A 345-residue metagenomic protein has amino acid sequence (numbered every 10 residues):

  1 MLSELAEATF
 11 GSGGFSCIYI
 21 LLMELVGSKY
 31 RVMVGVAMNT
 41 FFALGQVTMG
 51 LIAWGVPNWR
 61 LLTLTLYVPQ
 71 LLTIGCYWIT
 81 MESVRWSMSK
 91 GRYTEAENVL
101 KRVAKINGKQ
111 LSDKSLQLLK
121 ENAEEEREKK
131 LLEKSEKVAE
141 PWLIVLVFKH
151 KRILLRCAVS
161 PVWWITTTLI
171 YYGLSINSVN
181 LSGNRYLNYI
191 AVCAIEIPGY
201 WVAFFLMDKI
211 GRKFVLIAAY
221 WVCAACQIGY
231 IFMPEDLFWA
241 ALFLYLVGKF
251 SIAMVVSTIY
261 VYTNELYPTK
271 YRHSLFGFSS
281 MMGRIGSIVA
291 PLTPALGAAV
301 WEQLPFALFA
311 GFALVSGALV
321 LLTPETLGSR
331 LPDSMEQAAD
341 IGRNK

Functional and structural regions predicted by a protein language model:
S3-N39: Cytoplasmic helix-loop-helix junction between adjacent transmembrane helices in 12-TM secondary transporters
E4, N39, W164-T167, S175-N344: C-terminal transmembrane bundle
E7, Y19-M23, A53, R85 (+3 more regions): Helix-terminus/helix-capping segments at the ends of transmembrane helices and short amphipathic helices
I18, T48, L64, T80 (+4 more regions): Hydrophobic/aromatic residues in alpha-helical transmembrane segments
L22-R31, V56, G91, T263-R272 (+1 more regions): Paired intracellular helix-loop junctions of major facilitator superfamily
S28-V32, Y93, I153-R156, R212 (+2 more regions): Cytoplasm-facing, short amphipathic helices at loop-to-helix transitions on the intracellular side of 12-TM secondary
G55-L132, G311-K345: Central mid-sequence intracellular linker of multi-pass
I106-I176, N180-L181, R343-K345: Flexible cytoplasmic loops linking transmembrane helices in multi-pass membrane transporters
